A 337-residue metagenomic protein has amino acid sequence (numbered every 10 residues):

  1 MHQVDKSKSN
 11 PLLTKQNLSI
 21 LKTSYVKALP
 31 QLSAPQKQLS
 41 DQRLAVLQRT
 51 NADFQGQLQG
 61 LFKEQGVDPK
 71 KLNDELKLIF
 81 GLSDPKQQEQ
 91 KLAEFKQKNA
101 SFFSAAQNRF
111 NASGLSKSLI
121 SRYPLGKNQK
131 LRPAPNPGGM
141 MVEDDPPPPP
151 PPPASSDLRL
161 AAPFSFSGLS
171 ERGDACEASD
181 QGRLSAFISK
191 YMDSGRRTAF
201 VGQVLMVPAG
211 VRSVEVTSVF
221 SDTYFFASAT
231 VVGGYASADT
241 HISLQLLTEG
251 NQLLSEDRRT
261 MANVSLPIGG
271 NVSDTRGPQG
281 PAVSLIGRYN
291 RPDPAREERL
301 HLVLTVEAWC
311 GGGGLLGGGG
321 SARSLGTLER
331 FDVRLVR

Functional and structural regions predicted by a protein language model:
H2-R337: Mature extracytoplasmic or otherwise solvent-exposed domains
